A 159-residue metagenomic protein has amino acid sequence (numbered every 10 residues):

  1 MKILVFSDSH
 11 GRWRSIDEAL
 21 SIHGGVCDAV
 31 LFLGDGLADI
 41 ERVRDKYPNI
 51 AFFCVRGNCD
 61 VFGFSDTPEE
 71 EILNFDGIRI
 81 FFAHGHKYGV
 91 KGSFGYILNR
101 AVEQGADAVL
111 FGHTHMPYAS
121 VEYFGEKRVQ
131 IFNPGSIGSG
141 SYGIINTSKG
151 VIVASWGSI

Functional and structural regions predicted by a protein language model:
M1-N49, D60-F62, T67-P68, G138-S139 (+2 more regions): N-terminal active-site segment of His-dependent metallophosphoesterases
K2, E18, F75-D76, G95 (+2 more regions): Binuclear metal-dependent phosphoesterase catalytic core
V5-S7, A29-D35, F53-N58, F81-H84 (+2 more regions): Active-site neighborhood of phospho(di)ester-bond hydrolases with catalytic His/Asp-centered motifs
H23-A29, I40-R44, F62-V121: His/acidic metal-ligating clusters that form di-metal
P48-A51, K127-V129: A short helix->loop->beta-strand "cap" motif at the edges of active sites that frequently abuts
A51-C59, L98-A101: Short, mixed-charge, low-aromatic patches
